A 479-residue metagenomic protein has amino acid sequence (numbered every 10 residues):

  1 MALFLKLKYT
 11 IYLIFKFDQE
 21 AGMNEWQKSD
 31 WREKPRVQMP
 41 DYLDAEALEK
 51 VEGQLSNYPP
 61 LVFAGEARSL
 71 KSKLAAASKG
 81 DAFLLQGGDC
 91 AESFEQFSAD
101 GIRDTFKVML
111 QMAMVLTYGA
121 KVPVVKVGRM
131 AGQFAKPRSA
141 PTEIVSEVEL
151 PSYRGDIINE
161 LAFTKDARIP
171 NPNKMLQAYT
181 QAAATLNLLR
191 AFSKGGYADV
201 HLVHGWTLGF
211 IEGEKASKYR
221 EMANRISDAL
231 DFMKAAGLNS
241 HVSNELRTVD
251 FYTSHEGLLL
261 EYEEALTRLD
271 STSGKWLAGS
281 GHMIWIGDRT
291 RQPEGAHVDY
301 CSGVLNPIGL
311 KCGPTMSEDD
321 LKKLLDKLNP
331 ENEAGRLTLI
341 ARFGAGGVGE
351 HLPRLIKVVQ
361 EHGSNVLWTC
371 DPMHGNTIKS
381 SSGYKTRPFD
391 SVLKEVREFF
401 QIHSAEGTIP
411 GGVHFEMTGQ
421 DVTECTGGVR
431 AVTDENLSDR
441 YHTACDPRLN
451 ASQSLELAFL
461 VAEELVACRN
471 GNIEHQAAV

Functional and structural regions predicted by a protein language model:
D18, G22-D81: N-terminal basic/disordered segments at the start of proteins
S29, M39-L43, L74-G87, I144-A162: Short, compositionally biased low-complexity segments
F63, G87-G88: N-terminal signal-anchor module of multipass membrane proteins
S69-K71, E294-H297, L324, P353-L355: Glycine-rich, charged/polar anion/phosphate-binding loops that engage phosphate groups from diverse ligands
A91-E92, Q96-G344, R387, E395 (+2 more regions): Active-site-facing alpha/beta catalytic cores
L324, P330, R336-W368, H374-E424: Non-transmembrane, aqueous-exposed alpha-helical and coiled segments at domain scale
